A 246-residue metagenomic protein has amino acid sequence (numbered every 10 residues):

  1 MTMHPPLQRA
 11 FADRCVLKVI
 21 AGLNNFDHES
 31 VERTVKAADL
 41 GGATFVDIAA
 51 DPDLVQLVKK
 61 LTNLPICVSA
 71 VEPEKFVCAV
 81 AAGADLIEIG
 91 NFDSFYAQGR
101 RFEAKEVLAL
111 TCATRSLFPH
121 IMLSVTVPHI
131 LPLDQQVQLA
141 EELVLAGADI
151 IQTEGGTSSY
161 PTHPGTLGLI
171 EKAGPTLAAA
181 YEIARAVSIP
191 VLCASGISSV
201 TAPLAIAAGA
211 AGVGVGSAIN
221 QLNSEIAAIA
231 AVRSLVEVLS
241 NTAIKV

Functional and structural regions predicted by a protein language model:
T2-C193, S198-V246: Alpha/beta enzyme core
